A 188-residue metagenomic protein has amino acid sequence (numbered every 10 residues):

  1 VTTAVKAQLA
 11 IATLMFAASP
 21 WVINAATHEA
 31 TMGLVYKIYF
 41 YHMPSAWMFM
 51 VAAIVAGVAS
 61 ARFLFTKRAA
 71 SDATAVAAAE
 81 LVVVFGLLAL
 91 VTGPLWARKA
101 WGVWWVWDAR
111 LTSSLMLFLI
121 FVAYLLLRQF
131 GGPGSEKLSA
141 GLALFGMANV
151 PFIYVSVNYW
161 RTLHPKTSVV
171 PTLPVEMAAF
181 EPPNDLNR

Functional and structural regions predicted by a protein language model:
V1-R188: Polytopic transmembrane helical bundles with strong interfacial aromatic enrichment
